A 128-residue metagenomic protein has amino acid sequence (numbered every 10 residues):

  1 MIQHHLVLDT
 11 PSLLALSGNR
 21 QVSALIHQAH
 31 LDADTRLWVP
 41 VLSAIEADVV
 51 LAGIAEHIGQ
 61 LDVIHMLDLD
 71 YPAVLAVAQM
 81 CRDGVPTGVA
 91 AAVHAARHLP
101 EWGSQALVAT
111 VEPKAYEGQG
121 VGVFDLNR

Functional and structural regions predicted by a protein language model:
M1-V39, V49-Q60, I64: Short, well-structured N-terminal submotif of metal-dependent ribonuclease cores
L8-D9, W38-V41, V85-P86, V111 (+1 more regions): Histidine- and aromatic-rich ligand-binding microenvironments
I45-A47: Alpha-helical substrate-recognition element adjacent to the catalytic core
V50, A78-Q79, G118-V121: Short, conserved acidic/polar surface loops in the N-terminal third of protein domains
V50-I54, A109-A115: Short, polar loop motifs at secondary-structure junctions
L61-M66, G120-R128: Active-site regions of enzymes building and remodeling cell-envelope glycoconjugates
M66-P113: Active-site neighborhoods of divalent-metal-dependent phosphate/nucleic-acid chemistry enzymes
